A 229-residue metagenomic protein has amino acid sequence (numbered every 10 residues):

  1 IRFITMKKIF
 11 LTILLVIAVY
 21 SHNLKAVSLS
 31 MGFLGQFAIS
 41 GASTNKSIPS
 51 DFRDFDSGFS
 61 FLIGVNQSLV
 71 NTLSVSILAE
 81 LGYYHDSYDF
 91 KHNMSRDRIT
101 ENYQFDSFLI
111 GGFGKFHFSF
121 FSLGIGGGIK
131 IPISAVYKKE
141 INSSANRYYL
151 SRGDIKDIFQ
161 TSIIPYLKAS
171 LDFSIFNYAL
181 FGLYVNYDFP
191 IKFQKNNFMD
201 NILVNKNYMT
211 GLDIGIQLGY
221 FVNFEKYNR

Functional and structural regions predicted by a protein language model:
I1-T5: Short, Lys/Arg-enriched N-terminal segments with co-localized hydrophobic residues within the first ~10-30 amino acids
I9-A18: Sec-dependent N-terminal signal peptides
L24-L81, Y88-F90, D213, Q217-R229: Short glycine/proline- and aromatic-enriched beta-strand/turn motifs that initiate or cap beta-hairpins
V27, R53-F61, V75, N102-I110 (+3 more regions): Residues that define the transmembrane beta-barrel architecture of outer-membrane proteins
V27-G35, V75-A79, F108-I110, F121-G127 (+3 more regions): Transmembrane beta-strands of outer-membrane beta-barrel proteins
G35-G41, Q67, L81-S87, D106 (+4 more regions): Transmembrane beta-strands of outer-membrane beta-barrel pores
G41-R53, H85-S107, S134-T161, F193-M209: Flexible, solvent-exposed loop segments that connect beta-strands
A42-T44, D51, Y84, D157 (+1 more regions): Predominantly the C-terminal beta-signal and adjacent terminal strand-loop region of outer-membrane beta-barrel
